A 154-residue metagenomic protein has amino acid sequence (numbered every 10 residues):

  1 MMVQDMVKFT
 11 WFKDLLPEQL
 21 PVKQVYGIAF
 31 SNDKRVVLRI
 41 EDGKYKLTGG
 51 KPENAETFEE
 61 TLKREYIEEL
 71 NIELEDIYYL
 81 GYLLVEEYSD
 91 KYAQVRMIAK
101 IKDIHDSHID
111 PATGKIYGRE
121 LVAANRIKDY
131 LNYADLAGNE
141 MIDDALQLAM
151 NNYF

Functional and structural regions predicted by a protein language model:
M1-Y26: Acidic, metal-coordinating catalytic segment for phosphate/diphosphate chemistry, firing primarily on the Nudix
W11-F12, L16, L84-E86, D143 (+1 more regions): Class I (Rossmann-like) S-adenosyl-L-methionine-dependent methyltransferase catalytic domain, capturing the SAM-binding
Q19-N32, D143-L148: A short, compositionally biased N-terminal segment around positions ~18-40 that is enriched in charged/polar residues
P21, Y45-K46, D110-K115: Short glycine-enriched loop/turn motifs at secondary-structure junctions
V25-K46: Short, contiguous, helix-prone interaction/anchoring segments in small proteins
Y45-T48, A55: A short local loop/turn or secondary-structure capping micro-motif enriched for an aromatic residue
P52-E75, L80-L136: Unchanged
Y133-F154: Charged phosphate-binding loop/patch that engages nucleotide di/tri-phosphates or the phosphate backbone of nucleic
